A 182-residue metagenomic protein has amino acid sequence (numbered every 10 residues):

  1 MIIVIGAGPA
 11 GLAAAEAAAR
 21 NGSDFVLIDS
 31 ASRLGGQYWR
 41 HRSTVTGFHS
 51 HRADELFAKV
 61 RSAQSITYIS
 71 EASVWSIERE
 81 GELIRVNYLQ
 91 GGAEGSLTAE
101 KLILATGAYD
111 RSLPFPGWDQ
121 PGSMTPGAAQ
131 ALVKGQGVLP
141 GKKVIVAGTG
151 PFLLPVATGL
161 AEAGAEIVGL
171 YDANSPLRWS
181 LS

Functional and structural regions predicted by a protein language model:
I2-E55, V146-A147, P151-S182: Beta1-alpha1 glycine-rich phosphate/pyrophosphate-binding loop at the start of Rossmann-like nucleotide-binding domains
I2-I5, A53-K143: FAD-binding core/adjacent interface of flavoenzyme oxidoreductases
